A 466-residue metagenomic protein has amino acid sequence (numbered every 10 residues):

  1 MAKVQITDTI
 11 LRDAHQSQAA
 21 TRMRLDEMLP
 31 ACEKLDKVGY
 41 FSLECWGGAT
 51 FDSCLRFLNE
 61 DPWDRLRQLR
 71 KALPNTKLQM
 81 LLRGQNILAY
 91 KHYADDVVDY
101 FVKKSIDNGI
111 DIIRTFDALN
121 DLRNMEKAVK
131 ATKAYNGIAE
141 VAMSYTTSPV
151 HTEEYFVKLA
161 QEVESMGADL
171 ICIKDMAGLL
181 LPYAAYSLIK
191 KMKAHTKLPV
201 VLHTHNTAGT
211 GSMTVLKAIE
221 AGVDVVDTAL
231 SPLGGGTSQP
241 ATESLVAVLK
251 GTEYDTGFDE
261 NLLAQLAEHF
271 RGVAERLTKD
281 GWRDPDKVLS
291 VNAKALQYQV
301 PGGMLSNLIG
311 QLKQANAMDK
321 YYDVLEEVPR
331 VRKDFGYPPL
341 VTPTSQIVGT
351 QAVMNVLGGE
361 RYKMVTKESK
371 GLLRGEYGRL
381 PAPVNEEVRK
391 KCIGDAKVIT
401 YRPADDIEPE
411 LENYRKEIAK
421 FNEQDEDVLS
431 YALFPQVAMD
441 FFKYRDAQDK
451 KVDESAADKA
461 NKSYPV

Functional and structural regions predicted by a protein language model:
M1-A19, L66, K71: N-terminal amphipathic alpha-helix/helix-capping segment at the start of soluble metabolic enzymes
Q5-D13, F41-C45, T76-G84, D111-R114 (+5 more regions): Hydrophobic faces of well-ordered beta-strands that scaffold small-molecule active sites in alpha/beta enzyme cores
D36-C54, K287-A295, Q299-V466: Terminal or standalone catalytic/regulatory effector modules within metabolic enzymes and repeat proteins
G47-E164, I171, L181: Active-site beta->alpha loop and helix N-cap motifs at the rims of alpha/beta catalytic domains
T115-A118, D175, A221-S238: Glycine-rich phosphate-binding active-site loops on the catalytic face of alpha/beta enzymes
H151-V163, A208-D224: Catalytic cores of alpha/beta
G234-T256: C-terminal helical cap(s) of enzyme catalytic domains, especially alpha/beta-barrels
T256-F270: Phosphate/diphosphate-binding loops
